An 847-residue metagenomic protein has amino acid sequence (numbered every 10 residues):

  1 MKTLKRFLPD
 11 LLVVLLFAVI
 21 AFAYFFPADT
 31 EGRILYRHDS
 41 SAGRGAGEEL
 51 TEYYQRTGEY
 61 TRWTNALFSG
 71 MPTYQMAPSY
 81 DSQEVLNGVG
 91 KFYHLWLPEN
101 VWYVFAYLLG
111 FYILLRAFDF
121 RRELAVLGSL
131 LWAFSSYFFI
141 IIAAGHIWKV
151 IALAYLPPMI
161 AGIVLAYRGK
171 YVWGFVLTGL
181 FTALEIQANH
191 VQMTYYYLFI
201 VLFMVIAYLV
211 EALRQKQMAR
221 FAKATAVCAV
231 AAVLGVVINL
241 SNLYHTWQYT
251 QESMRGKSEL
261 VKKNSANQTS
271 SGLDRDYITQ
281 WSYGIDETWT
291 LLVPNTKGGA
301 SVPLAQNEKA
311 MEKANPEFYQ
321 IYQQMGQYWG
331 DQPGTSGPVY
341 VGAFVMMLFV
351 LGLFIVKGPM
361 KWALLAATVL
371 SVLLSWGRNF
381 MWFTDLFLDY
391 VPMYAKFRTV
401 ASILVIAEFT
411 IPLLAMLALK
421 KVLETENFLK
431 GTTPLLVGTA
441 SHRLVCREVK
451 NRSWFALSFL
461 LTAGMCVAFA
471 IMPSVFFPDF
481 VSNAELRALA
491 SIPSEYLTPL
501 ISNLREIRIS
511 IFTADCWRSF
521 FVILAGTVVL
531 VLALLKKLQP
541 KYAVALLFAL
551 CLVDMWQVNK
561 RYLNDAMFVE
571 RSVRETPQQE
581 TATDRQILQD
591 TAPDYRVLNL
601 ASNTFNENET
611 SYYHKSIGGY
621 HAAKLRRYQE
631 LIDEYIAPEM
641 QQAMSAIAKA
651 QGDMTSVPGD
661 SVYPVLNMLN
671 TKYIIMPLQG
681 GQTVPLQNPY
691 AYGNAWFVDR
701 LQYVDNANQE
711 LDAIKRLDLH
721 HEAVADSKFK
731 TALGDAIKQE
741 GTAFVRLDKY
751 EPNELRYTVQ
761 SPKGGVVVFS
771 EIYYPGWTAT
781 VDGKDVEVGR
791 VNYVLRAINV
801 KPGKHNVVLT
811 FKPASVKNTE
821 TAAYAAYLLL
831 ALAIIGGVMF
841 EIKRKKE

Functional and structural regions predicted by a protein language model:
D10-A46, A231-H245, L370-L374, C466-I471 (+1 more regions): Transmembrane signal-anchor helices characteristic of membrane glycosylation enzymes that use polyprenol
I20-L114, L130-L153, N267-T269, L273-V341 (+3 more regions): Membrane-interface coil-to-helix junctions
Y54, E59, N65-P72, P78-S79 (+7 more regions): Extracytoplasmic/lumenal acceptor-recognition loop(s) of multi-pass membrane glycoenzymes
L97-F111, G337-G352, A407-M416, R518-T527: Hydrophobic alpha-helical transmembrane segments
L115-F134, V172-F175: Transmembrane-helix signature of polytopic, membrane-embedded enzymes that assemble or transfer cell-envelope glycans
S129, G145-L156, A166-A183, V191-M193 (+3 more regions): Contiguous transmembrane helix-bundle modules in multi-pass membrane proteins
K223-Y283: Polar, glycine-rich mid-to-C-terminal structural blocks that act as macromolecule-binding/assembly scaffolds
M347, K672, G681, H721-E847: Active-site-proximal, structured, solvent-exposed surfaces of multi-pass membrane proteins that position macromolecular
